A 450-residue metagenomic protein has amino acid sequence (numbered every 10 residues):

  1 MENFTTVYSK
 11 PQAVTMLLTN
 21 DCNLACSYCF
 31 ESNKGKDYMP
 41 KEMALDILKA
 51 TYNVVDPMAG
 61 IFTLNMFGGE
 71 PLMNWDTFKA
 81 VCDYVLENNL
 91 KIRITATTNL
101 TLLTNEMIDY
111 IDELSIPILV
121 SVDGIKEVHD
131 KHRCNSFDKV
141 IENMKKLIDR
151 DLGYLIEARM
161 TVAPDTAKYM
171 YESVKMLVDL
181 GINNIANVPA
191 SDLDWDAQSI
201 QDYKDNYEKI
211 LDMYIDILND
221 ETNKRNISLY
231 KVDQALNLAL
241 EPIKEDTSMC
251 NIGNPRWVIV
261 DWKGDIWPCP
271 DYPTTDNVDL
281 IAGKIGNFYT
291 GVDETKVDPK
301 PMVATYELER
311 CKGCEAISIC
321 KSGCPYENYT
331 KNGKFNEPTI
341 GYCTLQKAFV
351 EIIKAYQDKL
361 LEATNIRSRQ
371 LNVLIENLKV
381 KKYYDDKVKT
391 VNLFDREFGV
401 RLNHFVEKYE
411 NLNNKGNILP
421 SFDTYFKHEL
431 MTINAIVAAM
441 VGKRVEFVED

Functional and structural regions predicted by a protein language model:
M1-N3, K263, Y306-K387, L430 (+1 more regions): Radical SAM enzyme core and accessory elements
T6-E42: Canonical Radical SAM [4Fe-4S] cluster-binding loop centered on the CxxxCxxC motif and its immediate flanking residues
D21-E31, P268-D271, E309-Y326: Local cysteine-cluster metal-coordination motifs and their immediate loop/turn environment, predominantly Fe-S cluster
L45-N65, N74-A197: Radical SAM/AdoMet-radical enzyme domain recognition
D205-A239, D271-K321: C-terminal accessory region of radical SAM enzymes
A239-M249: Short, basic/aromatic recognition patches
C250-N254: Short, small/polar residue-rich loop motifs at catalytic or cofactor-binding pockets
A363-Q370, L374, L378-L393, E407-D450: C-terminal helix-rich "cap/oligomerization" subdomain common to oxidoreductases
